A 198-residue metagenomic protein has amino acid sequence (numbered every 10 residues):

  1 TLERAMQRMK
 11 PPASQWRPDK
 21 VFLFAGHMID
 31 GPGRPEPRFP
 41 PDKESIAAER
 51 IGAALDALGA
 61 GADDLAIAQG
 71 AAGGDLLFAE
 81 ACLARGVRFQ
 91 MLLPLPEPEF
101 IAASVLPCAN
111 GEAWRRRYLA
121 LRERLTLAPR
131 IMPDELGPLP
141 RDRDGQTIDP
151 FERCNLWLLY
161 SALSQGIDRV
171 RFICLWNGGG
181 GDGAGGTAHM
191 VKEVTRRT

Functional and structural regions predicted by a protein language model:
L2-T198: Acidic/glycine-enriched connector segments
